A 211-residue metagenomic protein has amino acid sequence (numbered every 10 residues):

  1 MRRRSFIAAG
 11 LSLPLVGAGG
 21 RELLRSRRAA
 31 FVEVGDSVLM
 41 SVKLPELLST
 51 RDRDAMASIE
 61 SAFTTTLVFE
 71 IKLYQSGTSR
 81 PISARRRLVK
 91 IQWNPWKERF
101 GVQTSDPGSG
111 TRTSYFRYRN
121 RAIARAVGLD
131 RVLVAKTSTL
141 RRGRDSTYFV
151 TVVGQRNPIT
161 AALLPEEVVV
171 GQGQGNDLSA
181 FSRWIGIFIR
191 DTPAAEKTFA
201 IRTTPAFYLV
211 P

Functional and structural regions predicted by a protein language model:
S5-G20: N-terminal export signals
R21-T65: N-terminal onset of structured domains
V32-V34, K43-P45, K72-Y74, Q92-N94 (+3 more regions): A structural detector for beta-sheet-dominated domains
E33-V38, N94-K97, L140-Y148: A short, structured loop/turn motif at beta-sheet edges
K43-S49, V68-K72, Q155-N157: Generic short beta-strand segments
R51-T137: Structured domain cores in non-transmembrane regions
L140-P211: Glycine-rich, aromatic-bearing surface loops/beta-hairpins
